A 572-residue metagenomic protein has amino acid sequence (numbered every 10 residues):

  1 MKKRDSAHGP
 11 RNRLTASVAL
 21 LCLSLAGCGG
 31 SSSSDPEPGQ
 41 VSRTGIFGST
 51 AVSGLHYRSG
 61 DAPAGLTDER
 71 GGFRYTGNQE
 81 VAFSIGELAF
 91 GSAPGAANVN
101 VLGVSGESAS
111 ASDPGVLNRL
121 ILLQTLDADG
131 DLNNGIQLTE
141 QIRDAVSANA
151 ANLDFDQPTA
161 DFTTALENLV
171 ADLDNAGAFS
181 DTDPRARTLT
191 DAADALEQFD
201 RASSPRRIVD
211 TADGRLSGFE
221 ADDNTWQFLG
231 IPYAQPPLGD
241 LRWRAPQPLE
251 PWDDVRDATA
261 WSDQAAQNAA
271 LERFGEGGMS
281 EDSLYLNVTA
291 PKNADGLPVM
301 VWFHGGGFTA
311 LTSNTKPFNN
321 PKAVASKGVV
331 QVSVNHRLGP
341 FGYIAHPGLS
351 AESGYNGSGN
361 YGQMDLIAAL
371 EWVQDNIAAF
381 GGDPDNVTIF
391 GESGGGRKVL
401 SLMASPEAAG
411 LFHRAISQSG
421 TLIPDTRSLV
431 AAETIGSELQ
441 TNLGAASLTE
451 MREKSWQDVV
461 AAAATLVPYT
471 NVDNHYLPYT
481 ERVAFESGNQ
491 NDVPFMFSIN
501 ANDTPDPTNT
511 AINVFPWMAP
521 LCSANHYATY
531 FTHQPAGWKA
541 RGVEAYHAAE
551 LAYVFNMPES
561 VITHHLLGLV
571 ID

Functional and structural regions predicted by a protein language model:
G27, A202-N360, H564-D572: Non-catalytic accessory segments of hydrolases
S32-P205: Feature for extracytoplasmic/surface-facing segments of secreted or surface-associated proteins, emphasizing
L271-F274, A368, D375, A409 (+2 more regions): Substrate-access "cap/lid" subdomains that shape and gate the entrance to catalytic or ligand-binding pockets
S283, Y355-A378, T434: Alpha/beta-hydrolase active-site loop
P298, G381-E392: Alpha/beta-hydrolase fold nucleophile elbow
G305-G306, Y361-D365, S393-G396: Active-site loop->helix "elbow" adjoining a glycine-rich segment at hydrolase catalytic centers
G396-A408: Short glycine-enriched nucleophile-adjacent loop and the immediately C-terminal alpha-helix near the catalytic center
L521-D572: Mobile gating loops/cap/lid regions near enzyme active sites that modulate substrate access
